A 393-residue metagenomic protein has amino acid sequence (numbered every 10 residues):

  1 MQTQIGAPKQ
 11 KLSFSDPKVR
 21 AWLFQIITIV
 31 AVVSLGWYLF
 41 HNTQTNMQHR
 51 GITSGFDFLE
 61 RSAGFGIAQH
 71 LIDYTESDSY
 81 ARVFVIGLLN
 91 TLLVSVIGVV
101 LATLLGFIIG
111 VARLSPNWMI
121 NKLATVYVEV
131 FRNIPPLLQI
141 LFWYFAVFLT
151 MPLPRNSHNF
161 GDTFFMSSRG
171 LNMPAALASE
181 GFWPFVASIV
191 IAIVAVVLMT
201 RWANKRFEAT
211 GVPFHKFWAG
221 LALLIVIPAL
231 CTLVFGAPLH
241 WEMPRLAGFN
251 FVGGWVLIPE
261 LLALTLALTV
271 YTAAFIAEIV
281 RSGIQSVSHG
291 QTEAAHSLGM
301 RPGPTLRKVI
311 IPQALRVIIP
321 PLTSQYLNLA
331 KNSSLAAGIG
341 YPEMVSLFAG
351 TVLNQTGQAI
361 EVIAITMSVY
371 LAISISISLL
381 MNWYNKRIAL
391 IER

Functional and structural regions predicted by a protein language model:
Q2-R393: Transmembrane alpha-helices and adjacent helix-loop boundaries
